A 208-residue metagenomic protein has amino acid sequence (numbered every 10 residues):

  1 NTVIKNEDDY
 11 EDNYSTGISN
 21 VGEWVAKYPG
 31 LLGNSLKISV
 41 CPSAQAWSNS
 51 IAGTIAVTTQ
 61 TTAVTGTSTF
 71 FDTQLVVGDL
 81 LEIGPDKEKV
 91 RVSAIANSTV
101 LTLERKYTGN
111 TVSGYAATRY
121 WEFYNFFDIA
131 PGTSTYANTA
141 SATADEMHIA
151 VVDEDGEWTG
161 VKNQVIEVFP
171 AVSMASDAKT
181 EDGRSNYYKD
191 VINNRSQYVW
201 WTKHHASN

Functional and structural regions predicted by a protein language model:
N1-K5, D9, G22-E23, K27 (+5 more regions): Structured, hydrophobic secondary-structure cores that serve as assembly/anchoring elements
N1-N13, I18, E122-F127, P131-Y136: Pre-catalytic or accessory/regulatory segments outside the catalytic core
T2, I38, G53-I55, T62 (+6 more regions): Residue-level marker of intrinsically disordered, low-complexity segments enriched for small/polar residues
D8-V25, L31, L36-A117: Autoprocessing Asn-cyclization modules and mimics
V21, L36-V40, I55, I149 (+3 more regions): Generic hydrophobic, helix-prone segments enriched in Leu/Val/Ile
A26, N49, F123, G160 (+1 more regions): Intrinsic disorder/low-complexity segments enriched in polar/charged and small flexible residues
V40-S43, R119-S196: Beta-strand-rich solenoidal segments
